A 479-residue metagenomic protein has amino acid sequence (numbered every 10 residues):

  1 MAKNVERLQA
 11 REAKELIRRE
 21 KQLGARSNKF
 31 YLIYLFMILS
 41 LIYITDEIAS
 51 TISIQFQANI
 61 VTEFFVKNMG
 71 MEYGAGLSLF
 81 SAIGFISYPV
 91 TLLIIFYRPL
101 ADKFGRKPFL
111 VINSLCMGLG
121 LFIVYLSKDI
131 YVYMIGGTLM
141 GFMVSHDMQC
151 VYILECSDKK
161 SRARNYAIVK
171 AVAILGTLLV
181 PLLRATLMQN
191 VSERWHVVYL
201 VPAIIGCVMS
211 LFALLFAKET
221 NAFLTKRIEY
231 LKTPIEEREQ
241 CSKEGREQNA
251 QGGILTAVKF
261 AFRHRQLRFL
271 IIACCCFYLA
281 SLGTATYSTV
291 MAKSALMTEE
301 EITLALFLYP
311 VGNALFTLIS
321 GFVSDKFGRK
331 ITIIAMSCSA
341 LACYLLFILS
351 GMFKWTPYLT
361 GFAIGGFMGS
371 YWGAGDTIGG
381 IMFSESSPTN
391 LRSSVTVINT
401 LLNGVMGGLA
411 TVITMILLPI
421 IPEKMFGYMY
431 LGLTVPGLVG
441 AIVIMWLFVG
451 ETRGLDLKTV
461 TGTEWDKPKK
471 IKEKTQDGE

Functional and structural regions predicted by a protein language model:
M1-F56: Cytosolic juxtamembrane N-terminal segment immediately preceding the first transmembrane helix of multi-pass
S53-Q55, H264-T317, G407-T411: Extracytoplasmic gate region of multi-pass secondary transporters
Q57-L92, E300: Extracellular/periplasmic helix-loop-helix junction of adjacent transmembrane segments in MFS-like secondary
S81-P99, F307-S320: Central cavity-lining transmembrane alpha-helices of secondary-active solute carriers, predominantly the Major
L92-K128, F327: Conserved MFS/SLC helix-loop-helix module at the cytosolic interface between two early adjacent transmembrane helices
L115-K128, C338-K354: C-terminal ends and interior cores of transmembrane alpha-helices in multi-pass membrane transporters/permeases
Y131-V144, P357-A374: Hydrophobic core of transmembrane alpha-helices in multi-pass small-molecule transporters, especially MFS/SLC-type
V144, S161-Q189, I205-G206, N399-T411: Glycine-rich segments within core transmembrane alpha-helices of 12-TM secondary carriers
